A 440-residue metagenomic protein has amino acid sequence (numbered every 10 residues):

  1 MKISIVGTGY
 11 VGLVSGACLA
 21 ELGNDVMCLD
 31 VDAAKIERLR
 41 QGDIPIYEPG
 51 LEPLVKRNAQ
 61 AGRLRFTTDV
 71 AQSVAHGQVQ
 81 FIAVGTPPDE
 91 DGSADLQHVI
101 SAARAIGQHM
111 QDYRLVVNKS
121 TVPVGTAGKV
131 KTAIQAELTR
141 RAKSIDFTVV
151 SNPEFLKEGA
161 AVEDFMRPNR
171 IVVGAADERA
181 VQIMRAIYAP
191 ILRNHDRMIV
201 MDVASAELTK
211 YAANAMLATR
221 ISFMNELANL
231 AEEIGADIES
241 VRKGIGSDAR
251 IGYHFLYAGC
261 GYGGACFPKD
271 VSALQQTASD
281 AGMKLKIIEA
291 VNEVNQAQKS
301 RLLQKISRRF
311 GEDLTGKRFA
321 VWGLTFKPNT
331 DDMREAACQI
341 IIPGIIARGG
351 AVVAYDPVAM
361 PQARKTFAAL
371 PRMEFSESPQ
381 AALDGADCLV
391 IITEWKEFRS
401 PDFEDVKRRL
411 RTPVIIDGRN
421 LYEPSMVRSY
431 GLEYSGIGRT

Functional and structural regions predicted by a protein language model:
M1-T440: Structural/interface elements that position substrates and couple domains in central-metabolism enzymes
